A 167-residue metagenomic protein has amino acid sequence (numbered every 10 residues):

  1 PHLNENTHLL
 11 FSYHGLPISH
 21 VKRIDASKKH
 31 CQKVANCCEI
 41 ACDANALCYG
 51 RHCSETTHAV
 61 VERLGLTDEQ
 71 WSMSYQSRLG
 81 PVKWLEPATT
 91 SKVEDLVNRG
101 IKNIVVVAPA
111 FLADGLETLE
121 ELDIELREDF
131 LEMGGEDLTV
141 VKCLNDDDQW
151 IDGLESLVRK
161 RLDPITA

Functional and structural regions predicted by a protein language model:
P1-A167: Extended amphipathic ligand-handling, pore-lining, and cofactor/metal-binding catalytic surfaces
